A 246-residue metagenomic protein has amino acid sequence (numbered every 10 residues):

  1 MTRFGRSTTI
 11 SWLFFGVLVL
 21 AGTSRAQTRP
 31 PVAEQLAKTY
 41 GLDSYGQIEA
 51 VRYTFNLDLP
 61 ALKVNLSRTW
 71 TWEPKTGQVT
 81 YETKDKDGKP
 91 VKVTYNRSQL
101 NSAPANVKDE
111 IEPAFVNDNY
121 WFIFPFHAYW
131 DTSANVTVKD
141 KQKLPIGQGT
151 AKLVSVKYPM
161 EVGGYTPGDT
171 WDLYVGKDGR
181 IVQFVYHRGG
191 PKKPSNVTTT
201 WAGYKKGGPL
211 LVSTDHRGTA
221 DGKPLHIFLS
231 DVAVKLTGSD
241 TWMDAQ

Functional and structural regions predicted by a protein language model:
M1-L13: Bacterial N-terminal signal peptides that target proteins for export
S11-A21: Bacterial N-terminal signal peptides
G22-A26: Sec/Tat signal peptide C-region and signal peptidase I cleavage site
Q27-E34, Y95-D169, G189-K193, A245-Q246: Flexible, processing/modification-adjacent segments and terminal tails in exported/periplasmic/extracellular proteins
P31-N106, A134-D140: N-terminal mature ectodomain segment of secretory-pathway/periplasmic proteins
Y45, W70-P74, W121-F122, P167 (+2 more regions): Tryptophan-centric aromatic hotspots in well-structured domains and transmembrane helices
P90-N101, T132-S133, H226-T241: Short secondary-structure transition/capping segments
G149-D244: Gly/Pro-enriched, hydrophobic low-complexity segments that function as extracytoplasmic propeptides/linkers
